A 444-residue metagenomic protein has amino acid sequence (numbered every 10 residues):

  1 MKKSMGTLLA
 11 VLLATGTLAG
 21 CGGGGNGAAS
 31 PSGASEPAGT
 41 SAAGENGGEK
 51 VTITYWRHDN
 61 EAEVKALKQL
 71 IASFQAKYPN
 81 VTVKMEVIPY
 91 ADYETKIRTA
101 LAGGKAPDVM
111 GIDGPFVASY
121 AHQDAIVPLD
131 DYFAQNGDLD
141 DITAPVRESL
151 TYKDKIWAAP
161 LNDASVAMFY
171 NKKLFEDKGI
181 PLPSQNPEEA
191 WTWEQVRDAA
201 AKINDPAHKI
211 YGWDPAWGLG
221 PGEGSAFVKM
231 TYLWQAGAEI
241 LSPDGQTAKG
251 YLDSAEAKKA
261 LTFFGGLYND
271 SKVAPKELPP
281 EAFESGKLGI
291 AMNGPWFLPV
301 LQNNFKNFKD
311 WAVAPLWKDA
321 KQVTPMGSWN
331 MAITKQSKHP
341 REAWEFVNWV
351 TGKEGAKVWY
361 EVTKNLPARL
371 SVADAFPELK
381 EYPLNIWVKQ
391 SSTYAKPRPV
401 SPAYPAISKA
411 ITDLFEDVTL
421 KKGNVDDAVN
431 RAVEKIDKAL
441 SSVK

Functional and structural regions predicted by a protein language model:
M1-I53, A76, D131, Q135 (+5 more regions): Short, low-complexity disordered leader/linker segments with a strong preference for bacterial N-terminal type II
E36, E45, G114-A167, K178 (+4 more regions): Hinge/lid segment of periplasmic solute-binding proteins
G47, V51-Q69, I88-Y90, A164-S165 (+1 more regions): Extracytoplasmic "Venus flytrap"
Q69-I142, A158, E176-G179, P183 (+3 more regions): Extracytoplasmic "Venus flytrap"/periplasmic binding protein-like
A72-K84, D154, D177-K178, A255-K258 (+4 more regions): Extracytoplasmic/periplasmic substrate-recognition and gating elements
E148, W311-P315, E361-D413, D417 (+1 more regions): Long, aromatic- and glycine/proline-rich binding clefts that accommodate carbohydrate-like moieties
K155-L161, V166, T192-K249, L288: Extracytoplasmic/periplasmic solute-binding protein
D198-N204, A238-P275, Q302, L316: Glycine-centered hinge/linker elements that transmit conformational signals in sensory and ligand-binding systems
